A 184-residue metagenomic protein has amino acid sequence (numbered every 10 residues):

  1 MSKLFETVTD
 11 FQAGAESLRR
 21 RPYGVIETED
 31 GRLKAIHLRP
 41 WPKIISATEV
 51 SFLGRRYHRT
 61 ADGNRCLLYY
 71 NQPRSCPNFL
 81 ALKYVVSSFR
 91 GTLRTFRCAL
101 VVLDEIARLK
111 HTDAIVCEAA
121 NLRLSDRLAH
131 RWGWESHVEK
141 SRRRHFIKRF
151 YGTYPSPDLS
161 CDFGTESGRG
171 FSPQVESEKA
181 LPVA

Functional and structural regions predicted by a protein language model:
M1-R94, V101, E105-V116, K140-R144 (+2 more regions): Non-catalytic substrate-recognition and accessory regions of acyl/acetyltransferase enzymes
H37, L128-H130: Acidic, low-complexity intrinsically disordered regions
R97-L100, D126: Short amphipathic alpha-helical surface patches that serve as generic macromolecular interface elements
V116-S125: Conserved beta-strand-loop-alpha-helix junction that forms the acyl-donor binding cleft
S125-L128, K148-R149: Short, solvent-exposed polar/charged micro-motifs at secondary-structure junctions
H130-E139: Conserved acetyl-CoA-binding loop of GNAT-fold acetyltransferases
